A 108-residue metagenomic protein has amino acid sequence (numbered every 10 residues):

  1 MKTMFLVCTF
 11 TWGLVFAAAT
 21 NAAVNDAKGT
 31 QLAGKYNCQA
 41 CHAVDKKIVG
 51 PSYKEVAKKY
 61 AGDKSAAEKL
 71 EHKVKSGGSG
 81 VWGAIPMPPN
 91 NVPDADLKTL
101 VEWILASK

Functional and structural regions predicted by a protein language model:
M1-D26, K108: N-terminal export/targeting leaders of redox proteins
A18-A33, I48, K59: Electrostatic cytochrome c docking/interface patches
A27-Q31, E68, H72, K98 (+1 more regions): Solvent-exposed, polar/charged alpha-helical surfaces in well-ordered, non-transmembrane soluble domains, broadly
Y36-V44, L100: The canonical Cys-X-X-Cys-His
H42, K75, I104-K108: Protein kinase-like catalytic domain
V49-K58, H72-V101: Axial heme c-ligation environment in periplasmic c-type cytochrome domains
K59-S65: Conserved helix-turn-beta segment immediately C-terminal to the redox Cys motif in thioredoxin-like folds
